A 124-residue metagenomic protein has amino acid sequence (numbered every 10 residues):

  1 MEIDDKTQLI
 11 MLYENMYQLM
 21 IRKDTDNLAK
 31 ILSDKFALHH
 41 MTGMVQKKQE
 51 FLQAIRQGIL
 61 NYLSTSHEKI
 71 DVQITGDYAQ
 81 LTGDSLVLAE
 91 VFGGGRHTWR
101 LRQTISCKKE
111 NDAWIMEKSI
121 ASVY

Functional and structural regions predicted by a protein language model:
I3-R22, D26-K30, A37-Y124: A beta-strand edge to alpha-helix "cap/lid" segment located at domain peripheries
